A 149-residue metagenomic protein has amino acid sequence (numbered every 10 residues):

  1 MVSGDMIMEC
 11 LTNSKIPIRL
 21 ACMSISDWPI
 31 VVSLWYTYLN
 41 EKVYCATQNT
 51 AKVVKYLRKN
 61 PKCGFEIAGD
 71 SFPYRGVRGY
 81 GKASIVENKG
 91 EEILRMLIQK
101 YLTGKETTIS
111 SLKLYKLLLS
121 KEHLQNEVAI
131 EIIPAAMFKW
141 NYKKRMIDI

Functional and structural regions predicted by a protein language model:
M1-P17: Extreme N-terminal tail/first-helix region
V2, V77-I149: Charged, gly/pro-rich active-site loop segments
L11-N13, R58, I98: Alpha-helix boundary recognition
K15-N49, L57, F65-I67: Short beta-strand segments
C22, I67-G69, I132-A136: Short, structured patches in soluble enzyme cores that scaffold and shape functional sites
S26-W28, S71-P73, K121-E122: A short beta-turn/loop motif at secondary-structure boundaries
Q48-K52, Y101: Short, solvent-exposed aromatic-acidic interface loops
K52-K59, G64-I85: Helix-adjacent hinge/juxtasegments
